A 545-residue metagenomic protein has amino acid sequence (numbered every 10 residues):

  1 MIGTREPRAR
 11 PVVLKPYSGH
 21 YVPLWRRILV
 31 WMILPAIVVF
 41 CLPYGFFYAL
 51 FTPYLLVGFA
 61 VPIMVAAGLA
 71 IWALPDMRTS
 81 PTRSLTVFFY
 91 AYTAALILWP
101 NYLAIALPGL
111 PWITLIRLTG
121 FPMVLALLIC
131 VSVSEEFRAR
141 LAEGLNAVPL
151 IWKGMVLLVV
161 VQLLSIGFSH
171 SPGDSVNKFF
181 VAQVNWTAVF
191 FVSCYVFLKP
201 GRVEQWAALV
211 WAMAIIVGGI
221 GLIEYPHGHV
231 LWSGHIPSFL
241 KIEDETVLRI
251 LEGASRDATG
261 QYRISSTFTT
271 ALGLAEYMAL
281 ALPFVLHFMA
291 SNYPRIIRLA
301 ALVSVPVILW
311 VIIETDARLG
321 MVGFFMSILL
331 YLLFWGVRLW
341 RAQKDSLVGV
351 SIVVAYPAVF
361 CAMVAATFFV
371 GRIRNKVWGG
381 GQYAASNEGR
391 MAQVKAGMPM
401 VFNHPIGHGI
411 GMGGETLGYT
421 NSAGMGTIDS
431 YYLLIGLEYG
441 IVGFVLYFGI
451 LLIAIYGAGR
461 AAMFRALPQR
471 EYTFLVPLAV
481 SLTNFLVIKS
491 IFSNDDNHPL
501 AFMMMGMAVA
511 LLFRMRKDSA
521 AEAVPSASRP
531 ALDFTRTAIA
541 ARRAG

Functional and structural regions predicted by a protein language model:
M1-L164, D174, K241, Y293-I297 (+3 more regions): Transmembrane signal-anchor hairpin modules in multi-pass inner-membrane enzymes, especially those that act on
I2, V156-G167, A207-V337, G459-R460: Alpha-helical transmembrane segments of multi-pass inner-membrane proteins
A49, G219-W232, T315, Y331-G381 (+2 more regions): A membrane-periplasm/extracellular boundary helix in multi-pass inner-membrane enzymes that assemble envelope glycans
V65-A67, L125, G323-L329, L475-T537: Transmembrane alpha-helices of multi-pass inner-membrane enzymes
L115-M123, L150, M155-L157, P172-Y195 (+2 more regions): Aromatic-anchored transmembrane helix interface
Y262-L272, L309-I313, A423-A458, V487: A conserved mid-to-late transmembrane alpha helix and its immediate loop/hinge that forms the functional core
M289, F325, I441-N484: Hydrophobic transmembrane alpha-helices and their immediate junctions
F368-Y439, A458-R465: Long extracytoplasmic/lumenal interhelical loops at the membrane interface of multi-pass membrane proteins
